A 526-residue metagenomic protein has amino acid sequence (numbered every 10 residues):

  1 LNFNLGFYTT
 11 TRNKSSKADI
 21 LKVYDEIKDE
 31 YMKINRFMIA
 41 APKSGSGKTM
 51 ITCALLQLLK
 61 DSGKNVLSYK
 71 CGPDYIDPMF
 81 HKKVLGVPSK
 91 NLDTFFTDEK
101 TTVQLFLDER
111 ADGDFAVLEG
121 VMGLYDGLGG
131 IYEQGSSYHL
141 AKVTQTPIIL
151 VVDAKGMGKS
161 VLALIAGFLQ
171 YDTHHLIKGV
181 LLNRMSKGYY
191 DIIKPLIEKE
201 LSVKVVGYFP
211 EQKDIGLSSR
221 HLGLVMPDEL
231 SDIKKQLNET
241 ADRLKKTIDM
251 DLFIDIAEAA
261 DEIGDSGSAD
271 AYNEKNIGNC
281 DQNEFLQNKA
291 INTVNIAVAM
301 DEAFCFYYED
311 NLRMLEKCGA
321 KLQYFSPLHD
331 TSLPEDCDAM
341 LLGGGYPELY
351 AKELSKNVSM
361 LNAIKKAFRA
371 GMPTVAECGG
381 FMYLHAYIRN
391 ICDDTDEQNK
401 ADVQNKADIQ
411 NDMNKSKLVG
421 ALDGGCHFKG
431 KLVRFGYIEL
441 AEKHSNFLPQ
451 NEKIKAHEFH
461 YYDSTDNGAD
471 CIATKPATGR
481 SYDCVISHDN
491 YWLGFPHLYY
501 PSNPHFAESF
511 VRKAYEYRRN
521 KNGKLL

Functional and structural regions predicted by a protein language model:
F3-E26, E262-I291, R389-K415, N520: Intrinsically disordered, low-complexity terminal tails and inter-domain linkers enriched for S/T/G/P/D/E
Y31-T144, V152-G179, K187-D191: ATP-dependent carboxylate-amine ligase catalytic core
R36, K64-N65, T293-N295, K321 (+1 more regions): Residues that mark the start of a beta-strand
A141, K246, I291, F304-K317 (+3 more regions): C-terminal and late-domain segments of enzyme folds
G158-G267, N288: Internal gly/pro-rich beta-alpha loop/helix module that stabilizes soluble enzyme cofactors or their anionic handles
D228-G267, A271-Y272, G278-N292, M300-F304 (+1 more regions): Acyltransferase
V294-K356, N362, K366-A367: Phosphate-binding active sites in nucleotide-utilizing proteins
P347-H444: Cysteine-nucleophile active-site neighborhood
